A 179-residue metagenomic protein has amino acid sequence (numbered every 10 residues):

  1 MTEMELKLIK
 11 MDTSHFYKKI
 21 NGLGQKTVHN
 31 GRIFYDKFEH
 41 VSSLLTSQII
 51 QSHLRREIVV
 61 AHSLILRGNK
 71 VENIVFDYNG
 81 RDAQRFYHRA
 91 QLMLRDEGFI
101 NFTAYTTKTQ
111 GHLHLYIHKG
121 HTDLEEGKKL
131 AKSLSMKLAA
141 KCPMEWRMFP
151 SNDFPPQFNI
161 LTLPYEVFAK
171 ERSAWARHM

Functional and structural regions predicted by a protein language model:
M1-I74, G80-A90, M144, P150 (+2 more regions): DNA replication initiation on ssDNA origins
L8-I9, L130, L138, P155: Alpha-helical protein-protein interaction elements
S14-F16, H88-Y105: Long, charged low-complexity interaction segments
V75-F76, N101-L130, Q157-P164: Histidine-centered divalent-metal-coordination microenvironment in nucleic-acid enzymes
Q84-D96, I117-M144, A169-M179: Helical (often loop-to-helix) elements that flank the catalytic cores of nucleotide-handling enzymes
F102-T109, C142-D153: A generic structural motif
